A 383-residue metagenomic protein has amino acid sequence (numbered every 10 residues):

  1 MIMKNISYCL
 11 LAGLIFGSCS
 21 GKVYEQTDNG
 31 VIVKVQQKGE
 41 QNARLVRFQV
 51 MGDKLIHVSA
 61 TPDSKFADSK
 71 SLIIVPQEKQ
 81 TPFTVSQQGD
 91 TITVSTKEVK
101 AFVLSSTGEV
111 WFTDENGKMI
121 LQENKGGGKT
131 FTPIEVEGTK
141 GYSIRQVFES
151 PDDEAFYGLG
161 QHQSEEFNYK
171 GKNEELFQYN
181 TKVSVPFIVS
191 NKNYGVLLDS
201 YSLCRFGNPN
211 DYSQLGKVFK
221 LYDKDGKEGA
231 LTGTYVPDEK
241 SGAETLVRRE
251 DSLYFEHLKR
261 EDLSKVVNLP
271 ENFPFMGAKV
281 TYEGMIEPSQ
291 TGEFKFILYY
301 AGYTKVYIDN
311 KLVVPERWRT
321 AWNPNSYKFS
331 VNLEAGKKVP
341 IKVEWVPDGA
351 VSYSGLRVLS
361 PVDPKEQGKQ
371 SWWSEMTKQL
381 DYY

Functional and structural regions predicted by a protein language model:
M1-G30: Bacterial Sec-dependent N-terminal signal peptides
M3-I6, L197, R249, R260: Intrinsically disordered, low-complexity peptide-like regions
K4, L10, S106, F219-L221 (+1 more regions): Hydrophobic transmembrane signal anchors and adjacent membrane-proximal interface regions, especially in viral
S7, I73, F148, D251-S252 (+1 more regions): Sequence-pattern detector for short linear motifs and compositional/periodic biases rather than a specific fold
L11, E40, Y179-N180, E228 (+2 more regions): Generic detector of ordered secondary-structure context
C19-V218, A278, E293, I308 (+2 more regions): N-terminal accessory segment at the very beginning of proteins
Y212-K295, Y299-Y382: Extracellular/secretory pathway-exposed regions associated with glycan biology
